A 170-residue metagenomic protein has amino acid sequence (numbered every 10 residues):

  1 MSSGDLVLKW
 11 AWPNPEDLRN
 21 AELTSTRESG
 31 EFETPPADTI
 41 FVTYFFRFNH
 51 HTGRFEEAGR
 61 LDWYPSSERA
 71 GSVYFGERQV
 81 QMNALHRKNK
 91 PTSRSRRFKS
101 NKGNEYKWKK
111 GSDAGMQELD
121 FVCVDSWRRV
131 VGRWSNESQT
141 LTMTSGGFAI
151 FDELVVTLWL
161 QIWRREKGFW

Functional and structural regions predicted by a protein language model:
M1-F32, P36-F46, T92-R96, N101-W170: Low-complexity or membrane-interfacial segments used for flexible interactions
D38-H51, F55-R60: A beta-rich soluble binding module of mature secreted/lumenal proteins
E56-T92: Helix-adjacent hinge/juxtasegments
